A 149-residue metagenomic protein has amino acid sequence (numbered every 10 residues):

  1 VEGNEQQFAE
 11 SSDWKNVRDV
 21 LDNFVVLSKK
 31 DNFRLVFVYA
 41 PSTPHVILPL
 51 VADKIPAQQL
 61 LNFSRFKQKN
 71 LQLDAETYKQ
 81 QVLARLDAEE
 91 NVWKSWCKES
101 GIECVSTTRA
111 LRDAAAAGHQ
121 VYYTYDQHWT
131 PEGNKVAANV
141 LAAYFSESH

Functional and structural regions predicted by a protein language model:
V1-C97, I102, T107, R112-A115 (+1 more regions): Serine-dependent acyl-ester chemistry module
T124-H149: Histidine-centered active-site loop/cap adjacent to the catalytic His in serine esterases/O-acetyl transfer systems
